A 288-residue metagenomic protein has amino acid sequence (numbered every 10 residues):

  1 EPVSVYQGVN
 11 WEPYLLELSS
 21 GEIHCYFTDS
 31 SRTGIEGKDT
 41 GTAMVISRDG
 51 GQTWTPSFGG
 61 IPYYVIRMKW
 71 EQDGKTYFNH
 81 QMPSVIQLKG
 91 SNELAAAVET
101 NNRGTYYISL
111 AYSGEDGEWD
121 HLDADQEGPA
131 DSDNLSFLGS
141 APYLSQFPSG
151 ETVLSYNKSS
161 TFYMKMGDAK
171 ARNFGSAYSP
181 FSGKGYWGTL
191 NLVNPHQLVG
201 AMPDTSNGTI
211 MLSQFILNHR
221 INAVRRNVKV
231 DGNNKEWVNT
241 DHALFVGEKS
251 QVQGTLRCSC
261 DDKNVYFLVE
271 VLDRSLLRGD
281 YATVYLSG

Functional and structural regions predicted by a protein language model:
E1-R220: Asp-box/BNR beta-propeller blade signature and adjacent active/binding-site loops in extracellular glycan-interacting
Y14, H24, S31, N101 (+4 more regions): Intrinsically disordered, low-complexity regions of eukaryotic proteins
G74, S179, G232-V252, G288: Short, solvent-exposed secondary-structure boundary motifs
L144-S145, T189-N191, E236, T255-S259: Short, exposed beta-strand/loop patches in secreted or surface proteins that constitute
L217-V238: Extracellular carbohydrate-recognition regions
A243-G288: Surface-exposed, glycine/proline- and aromatic-rich loop segments on solvent-exposed faces across compartments
